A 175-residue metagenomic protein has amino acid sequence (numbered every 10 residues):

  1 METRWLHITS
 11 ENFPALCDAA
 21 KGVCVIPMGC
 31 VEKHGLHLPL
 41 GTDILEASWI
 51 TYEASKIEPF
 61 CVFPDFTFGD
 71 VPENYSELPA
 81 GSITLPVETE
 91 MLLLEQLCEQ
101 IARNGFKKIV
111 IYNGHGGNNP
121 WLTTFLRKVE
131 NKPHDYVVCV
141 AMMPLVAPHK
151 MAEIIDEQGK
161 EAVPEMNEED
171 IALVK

Functional and structural regions predicted by a protein language model:
M1-P39: Active-site and ligand/interface coordination hotspots across diverse enzymes and nucleic-acid-associated assemblies
T3-I8, G69-V174: Active-site histidine-anchored catalytic micro-motif
G22, I57-F60, D135-V137: A generic structural signal for alpha->beta connector loops
M28, D65-F66, M143: Fold-independent oxyanion-binding glycine-rich loops and adjacent beta-strand/coil segments at enzyme active sites
H37-I44, Y75-P79: Glycine-rich loop at the start of a catalytic domain that most often binds anionic cofactors/ligands
D43-S55: Short catalytic helix/loop segments, enriched in acidic residues and glycine and frequently bearing histidine
F60, P64-G69: Short glycine-enriched loops at secondary-structure junctions
